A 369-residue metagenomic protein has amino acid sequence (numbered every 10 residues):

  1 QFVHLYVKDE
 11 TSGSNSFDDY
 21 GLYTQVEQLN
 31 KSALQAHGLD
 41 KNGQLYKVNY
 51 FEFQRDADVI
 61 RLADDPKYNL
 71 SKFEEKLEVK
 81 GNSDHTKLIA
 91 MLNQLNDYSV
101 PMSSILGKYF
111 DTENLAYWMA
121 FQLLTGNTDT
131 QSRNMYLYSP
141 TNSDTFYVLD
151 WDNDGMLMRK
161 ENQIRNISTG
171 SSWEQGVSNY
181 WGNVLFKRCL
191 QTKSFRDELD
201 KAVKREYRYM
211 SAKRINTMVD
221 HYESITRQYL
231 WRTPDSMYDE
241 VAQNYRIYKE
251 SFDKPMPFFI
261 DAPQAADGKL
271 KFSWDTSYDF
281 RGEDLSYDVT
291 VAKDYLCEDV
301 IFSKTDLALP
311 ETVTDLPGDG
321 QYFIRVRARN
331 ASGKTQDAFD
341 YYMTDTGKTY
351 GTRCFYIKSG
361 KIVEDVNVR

Functional and structural regions predicted by a protein language model:
V7-A120, G126: Internal "kinase-insert"/substrate-recognition segments embedded within catalytic cores of ATP-dependent enzymes
L77-S132, Y138-S286, G351-C354, S359-V368: Middle-to-C-terminal accessory/interaction subdomains
W274, V289, I324-V326: An aromatic-rich alpha-helical recognition segment common to small helix-rich domains
S277-C297, T335: Solvent-exposed loop/turn segments flanking beta-strands in beta-repeat/beta-sandwich domains
I301-A308: Short beta-strand segments within Ig-like beta-sandwich modules, predominantly Fibronectin type-III
L309-L316: Exposed aromatic-hydrophobic patches
L316-T335: Beta-strand-rich modules
A331-D365: Extracellular fibronectin type III
